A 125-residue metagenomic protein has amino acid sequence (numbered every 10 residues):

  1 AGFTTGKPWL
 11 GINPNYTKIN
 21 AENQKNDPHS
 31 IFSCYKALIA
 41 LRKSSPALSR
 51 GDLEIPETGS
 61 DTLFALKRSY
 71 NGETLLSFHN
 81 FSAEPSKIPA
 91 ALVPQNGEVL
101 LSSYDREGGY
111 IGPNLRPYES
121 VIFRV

Functional and structural regions predicted by a protein language model:
A1-L75, A83-S86: Loop/helix patches that line or flank the sugar-binding groove of alpha-linked glycan CAZymes
L38, F78-N80, G97, Y118: Hydrophobic, well-ordered secondary-structure elements that form the walls of internal hydrophobic environments
Y70-N71, Y104, V125: Short, flexible beta-strand-to-coil junctions
E73-T74, R106-Y110: Short, surface-exposed beta-strand/loop "edge" segments at domain boundaries and coil↔beta transitions
L76-H79, V99-L100, R124: Conserved active-site loop/cleft motifs that coordinate metal ions or position small ligands
F81-P94: Surface-exposed beta-strand/loop patches in extracellular or lumenal glycoproteins
A91-D105: Solvent-exposed beta-hairpin/edge-strand motifs
G109-V125: C-terminal beta-strand-rich structural cap/linker in extracellular carbohydrate-active enzymes
